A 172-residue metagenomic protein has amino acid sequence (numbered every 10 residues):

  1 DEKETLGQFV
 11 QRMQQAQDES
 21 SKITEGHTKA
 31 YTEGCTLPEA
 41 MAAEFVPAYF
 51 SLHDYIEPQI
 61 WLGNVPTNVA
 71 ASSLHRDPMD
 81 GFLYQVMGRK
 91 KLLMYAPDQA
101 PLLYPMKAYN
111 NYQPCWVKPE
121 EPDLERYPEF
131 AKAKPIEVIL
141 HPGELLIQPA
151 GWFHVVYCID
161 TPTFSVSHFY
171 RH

Functional and structural regions predicted by a protein language model:
D1-L145, F153-H172: N-terminal accessory scaffold of Fe(II)-dependent oxygenases
